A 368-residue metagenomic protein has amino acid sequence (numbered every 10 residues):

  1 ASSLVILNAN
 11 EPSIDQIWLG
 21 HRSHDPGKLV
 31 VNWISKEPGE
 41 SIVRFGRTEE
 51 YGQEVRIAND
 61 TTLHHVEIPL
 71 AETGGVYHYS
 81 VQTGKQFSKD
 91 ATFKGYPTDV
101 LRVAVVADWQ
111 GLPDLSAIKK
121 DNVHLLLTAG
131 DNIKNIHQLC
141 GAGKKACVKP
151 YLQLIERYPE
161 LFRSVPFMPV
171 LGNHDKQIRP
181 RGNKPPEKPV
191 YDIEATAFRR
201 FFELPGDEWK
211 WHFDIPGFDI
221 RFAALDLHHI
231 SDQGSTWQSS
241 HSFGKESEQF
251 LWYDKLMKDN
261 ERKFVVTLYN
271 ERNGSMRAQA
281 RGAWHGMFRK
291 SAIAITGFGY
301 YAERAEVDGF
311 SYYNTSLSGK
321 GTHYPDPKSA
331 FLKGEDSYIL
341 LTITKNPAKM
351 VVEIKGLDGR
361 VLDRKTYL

Functional and structural regions predicted by a protein language model:
A1-V105, W109-Q110, T342-L368: Acidic, histidine-bearing metal-coordination/catalytic regions of metal-dependent phosphoesterases
V76-T92, P97, C140-D254, K258 (+3 more regions): Extended active-site neighborhood of metal-dependent phosphoesterases/phosphodiesterases
F87-K144: An acidic-aromatic substrate-binding cleft motif
V103-V105, L126-T128, P169-V170, T267 (+1 more regions): Residue-level marker for buried hydrophobic side chains located in beta-strands that build the well-ordered beta-sheet
D108, G130-D131, G172-N173, L225 (+2 more regions): Active-site glycine-centered loops adjacent to acidic/histidine catalytic or metal-binding residues that shape
W109-P113, N273-A278: Acidic-and-aromatic substrate-binding clefts and catalytic sites of carbohydrate-active enzymes
H124, K263-V265, A292: Conserved acidic residues
L256-M276: Short acidic, glycine-rich surface-loop motifs adjacent to enzyme active sites
